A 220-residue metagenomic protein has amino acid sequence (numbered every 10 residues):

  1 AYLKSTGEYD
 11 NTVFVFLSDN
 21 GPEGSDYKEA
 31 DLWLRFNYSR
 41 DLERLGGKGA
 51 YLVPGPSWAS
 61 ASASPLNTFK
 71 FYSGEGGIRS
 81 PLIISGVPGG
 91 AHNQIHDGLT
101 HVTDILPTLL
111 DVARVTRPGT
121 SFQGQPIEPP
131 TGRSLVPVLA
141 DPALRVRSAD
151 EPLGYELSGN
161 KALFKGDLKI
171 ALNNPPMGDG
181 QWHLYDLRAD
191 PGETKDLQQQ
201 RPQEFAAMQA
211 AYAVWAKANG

Functional and structural regions predicted by a protein language model:
Y2-T6, F69, G86, T108 (+2 more regions): Generic, well-ordered alpha-helical scaffold segments in large soluble proteins
K4-S85: Histidine-centered active-site microenvironments of extracellular/periplasmic hydrolases and transferases
K48-E75, G89-G98, T103-L187, E204 (+1 more regions): C-terminal cap/loop subdomain of S1 sulfatases and analogous C-terminal strand-loop tails that border
D190: Intrinsically disordered, low-complexity polar regions and short flexible loop motifs
E193-L197: Carboxylate-dense, calcium-coordinating segments in secreted/extracellular and ER-lumen proteins
Q200-V214: A non-catalytic, amphipathic alpha-helix used as a structural packing/dimerization or gating element in enzyme scaffolds
